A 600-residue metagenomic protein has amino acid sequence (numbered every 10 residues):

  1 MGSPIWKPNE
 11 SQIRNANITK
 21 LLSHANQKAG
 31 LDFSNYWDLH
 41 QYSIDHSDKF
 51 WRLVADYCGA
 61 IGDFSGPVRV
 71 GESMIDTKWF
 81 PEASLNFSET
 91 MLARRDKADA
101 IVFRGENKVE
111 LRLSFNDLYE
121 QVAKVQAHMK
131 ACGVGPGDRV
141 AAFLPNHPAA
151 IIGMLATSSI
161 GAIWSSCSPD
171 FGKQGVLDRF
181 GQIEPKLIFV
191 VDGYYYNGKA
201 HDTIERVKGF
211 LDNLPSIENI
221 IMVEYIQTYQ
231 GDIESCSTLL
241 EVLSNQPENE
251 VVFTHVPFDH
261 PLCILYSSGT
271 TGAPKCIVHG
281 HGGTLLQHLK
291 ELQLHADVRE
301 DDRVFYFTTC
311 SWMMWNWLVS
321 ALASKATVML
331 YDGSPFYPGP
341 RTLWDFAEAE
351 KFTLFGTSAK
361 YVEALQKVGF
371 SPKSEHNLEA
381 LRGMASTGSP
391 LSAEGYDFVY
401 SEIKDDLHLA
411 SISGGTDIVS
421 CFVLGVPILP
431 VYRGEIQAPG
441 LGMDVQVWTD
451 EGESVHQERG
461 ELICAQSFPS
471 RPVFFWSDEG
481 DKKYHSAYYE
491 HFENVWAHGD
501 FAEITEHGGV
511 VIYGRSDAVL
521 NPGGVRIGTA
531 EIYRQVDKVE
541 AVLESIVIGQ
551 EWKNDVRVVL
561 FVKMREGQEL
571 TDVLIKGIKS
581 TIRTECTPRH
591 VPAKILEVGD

Functional and structural regions predicted by a protein language model:
D38-Y42, S88, I101-L155, G172-L177 (+3 more regions): Conserved AMP-binding/adenylate-forming core of the ANL superfamily
K97-D99, I221-M222, I233-Y266, A273 (+3 more regions): Conserved pre-ATP/AMP-binding loop-to-beta segment of ANL
A142, C167-G193, V207, E348 (+5 more regions): AMP-binding/adenylate-forming catalytic core of the ANL superfamily
S159-E241, E350-K351, S358-A359, L560: Structural core segment of the AMP-binding/adenylate-forming
L187-R206, Q227, T309, D332-F336 (+3 more regions): Adenylate-forming
N219-E224, T584-D600: AMP-binding/adenylate-forming catalytic domain of the ANL superfamily
L285-R303, W312-T353, V368: Conserved AMP-binding/adenylation subdomain of ANL enzymes
L294, E348, R382-G509, S516-V519 (+1 more regions): Conserved AMP-binding/adenylate-forming
